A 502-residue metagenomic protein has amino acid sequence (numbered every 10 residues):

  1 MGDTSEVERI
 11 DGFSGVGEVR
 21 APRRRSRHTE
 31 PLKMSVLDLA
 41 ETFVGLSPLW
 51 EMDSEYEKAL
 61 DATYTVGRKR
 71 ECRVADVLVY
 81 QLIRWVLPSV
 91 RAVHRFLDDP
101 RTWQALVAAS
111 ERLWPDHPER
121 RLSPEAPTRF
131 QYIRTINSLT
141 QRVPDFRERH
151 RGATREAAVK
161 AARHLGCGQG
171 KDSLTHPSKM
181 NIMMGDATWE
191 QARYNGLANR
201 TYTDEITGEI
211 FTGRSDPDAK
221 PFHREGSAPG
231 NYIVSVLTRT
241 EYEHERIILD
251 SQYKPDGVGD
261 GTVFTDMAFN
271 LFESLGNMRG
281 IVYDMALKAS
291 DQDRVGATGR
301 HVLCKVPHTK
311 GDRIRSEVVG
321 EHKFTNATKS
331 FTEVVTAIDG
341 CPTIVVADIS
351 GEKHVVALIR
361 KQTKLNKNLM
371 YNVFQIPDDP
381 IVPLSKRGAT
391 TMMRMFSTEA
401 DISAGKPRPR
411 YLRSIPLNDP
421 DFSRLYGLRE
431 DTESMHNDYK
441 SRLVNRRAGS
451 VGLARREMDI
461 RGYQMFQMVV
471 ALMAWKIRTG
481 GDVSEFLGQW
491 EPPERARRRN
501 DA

Functional and structural regions predicted by a protein language model:
M1-V90, T102-G168, S173, R478-F486 (+1 more regions): Dynamic "connector" segments at or just before major functional cores
A75, R134-M285, S290-G296, K305-P307: Polybasic low-complexity intrinsically disordered regions
H94-L106, R200-F211: Amphipathic alpha-helical scaffolding segments
I210, A357, K361-N418: Long, low-complexity, polar/charged, intrinsically disordered or flexibly structured peripheral segments
G257-Q375: An internal, acidic/charged active-site-proximal segment that coordinates divalent cations and/or engages
G320-V355, R360-K361, K406-V451: Short amphipathic alpha-helical "interface-anchor" segments enriched in bulky aromatics
R424-D501: Basic, amphipathic alpha-helical segments enriched in Lys/Arg and hydrophobic/aromatic residues
